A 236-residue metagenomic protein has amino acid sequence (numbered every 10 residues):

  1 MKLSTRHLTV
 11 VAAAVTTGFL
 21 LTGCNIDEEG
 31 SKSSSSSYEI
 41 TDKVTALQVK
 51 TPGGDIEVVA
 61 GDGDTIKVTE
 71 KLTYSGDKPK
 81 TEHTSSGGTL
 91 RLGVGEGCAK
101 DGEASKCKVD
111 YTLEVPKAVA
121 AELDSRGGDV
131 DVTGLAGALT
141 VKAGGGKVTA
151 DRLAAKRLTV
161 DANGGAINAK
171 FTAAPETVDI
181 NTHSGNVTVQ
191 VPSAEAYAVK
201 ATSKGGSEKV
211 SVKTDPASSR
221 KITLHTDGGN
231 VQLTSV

Functional and structural regions predicted by a protein language model:
K2-I66, T73-S75, A99-K108, E208-A217: Short acidic/polar N-terminal linker immediately downstream of export determinants
S36-D42, E82-R152, A194, K213-V236: Right-handed parallel beta-helix
A46, T65-K67, K80, A120 (+5 more regions): Exposed beta-strand and adjacent loop surfaces of beta-rich binding modules that mediate intermolecular recognition
L47-V49, L123, V141, A201: Active-site alpha-helical segments that house and flank conserved acidic catalytic motifs for diphosphate chemistry
T51, K71-T84, N186: Generic detector of contiguous secondary-structure segments
T51-G53, D62, L72, E96 (+10 more regions): A mature extracytoplasmic/lumenal domain signature
E57, K67, T89-R91, D131 (+5 more regions): General beta-strand recognition
D151-V236: Short, surface-exposed interaction patches in beta-rich subdomains that mediate adhesion/assembly near membranes
